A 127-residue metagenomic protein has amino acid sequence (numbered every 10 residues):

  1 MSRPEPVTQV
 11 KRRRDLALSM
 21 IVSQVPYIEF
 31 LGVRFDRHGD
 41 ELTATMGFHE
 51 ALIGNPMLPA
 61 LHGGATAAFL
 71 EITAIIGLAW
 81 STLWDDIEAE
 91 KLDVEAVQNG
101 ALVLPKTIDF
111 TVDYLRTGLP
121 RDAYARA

Functional and structural regions predicted by a protein language model:
M1-R126: Terminal targeting signals and extreme-terminal segments of soluble enzymes
